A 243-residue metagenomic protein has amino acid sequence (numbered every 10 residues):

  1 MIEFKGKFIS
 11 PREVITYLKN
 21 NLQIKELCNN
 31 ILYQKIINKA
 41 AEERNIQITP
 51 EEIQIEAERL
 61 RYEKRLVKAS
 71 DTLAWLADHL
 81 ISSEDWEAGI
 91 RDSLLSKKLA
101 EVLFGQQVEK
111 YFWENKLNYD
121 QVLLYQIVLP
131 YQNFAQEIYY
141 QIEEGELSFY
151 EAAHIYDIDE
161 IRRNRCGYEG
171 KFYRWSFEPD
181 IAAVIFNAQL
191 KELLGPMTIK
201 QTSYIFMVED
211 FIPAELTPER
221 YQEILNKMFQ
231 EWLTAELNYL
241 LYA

Functional and structural regions predicted by a protein language model:
I2-Y33, K39-E52, E58, T72-P130 (+3 more regions): PPIase-associated folding chaperone regions across multiple families
N30, R65, I142: Charged, low-complexity surface patches
I55, R59-L60, K64-L66: N-terminal accessory alpha/beta regions
R65, G145, K191-L193: Glycine-centered small-residue hotspots that permit tight backbone geometry or close packing
Q141-P179, A214-R220: Peptidyl-prolyl cis-trans isomerase
